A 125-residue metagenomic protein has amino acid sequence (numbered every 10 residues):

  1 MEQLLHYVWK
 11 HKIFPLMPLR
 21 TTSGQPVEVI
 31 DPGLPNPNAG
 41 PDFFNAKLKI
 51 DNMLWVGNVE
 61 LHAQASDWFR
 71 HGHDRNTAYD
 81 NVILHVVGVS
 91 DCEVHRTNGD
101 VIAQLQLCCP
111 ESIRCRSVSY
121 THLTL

Functional and structural regions predicted by a protein language model:
Y7-D67, H73, Y79: N-terminal ordered "arm"
H62, V87, C108-P110: Structured loops at beta-to-helix junctions and adjacent beta-edge loops in soluble globular domains
A65-D67, S90-C92, E111-I113: Short loop/turn segments at secondary-structure transitions that flank enzyme active sites
R70-G99: Catalytic cores of nucleic-acid endonucleases
H95-Y120: Domain-level recognition of nuclease-like catalytic cores that cleave nucleotide substrates
T121-L125: Conserved small/polar residues in nucleotide/adenosyl-binding loops
